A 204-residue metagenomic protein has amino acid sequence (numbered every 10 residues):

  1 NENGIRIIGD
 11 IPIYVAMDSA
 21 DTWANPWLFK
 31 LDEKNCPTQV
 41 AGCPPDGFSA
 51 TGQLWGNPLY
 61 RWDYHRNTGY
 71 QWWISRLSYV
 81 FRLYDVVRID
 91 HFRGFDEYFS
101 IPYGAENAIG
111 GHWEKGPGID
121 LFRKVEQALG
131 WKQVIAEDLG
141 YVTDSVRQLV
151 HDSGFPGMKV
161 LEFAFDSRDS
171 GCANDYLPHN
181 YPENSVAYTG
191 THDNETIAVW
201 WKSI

Functional and structural regions predicted by a protein language model:
N1, Y14-I204: Alpha-amylase-like alpha-glycosidases and glucanotransferases acting on alpha-linked glucans and related
D10: Ligand-binding beta-strand-loop-alpha-helix segment within the catalytic cores of soluble metabolic enzymes
